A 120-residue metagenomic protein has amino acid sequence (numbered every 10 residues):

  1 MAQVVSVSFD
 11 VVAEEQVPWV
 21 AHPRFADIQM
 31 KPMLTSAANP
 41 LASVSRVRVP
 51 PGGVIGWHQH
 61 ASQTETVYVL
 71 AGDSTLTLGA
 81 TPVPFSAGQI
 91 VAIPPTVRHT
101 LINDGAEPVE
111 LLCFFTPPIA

Functional and structural regions predicted by a protein language model:
M1-L41: A short, N-terminal "cap"/entry segment at the start of jelly-roll beta-barrel domains of the cupin/DSBH fold
P32, S45-H60: Conserved short histidine dyad/triad with adjacent acidic residue
W57, L76-T77, I93, H99-G105: Short beta-strand His + acidic residue motifs that chelate non-heme Fe in jelly-roll/DSBH and cupin folds
S62-T64, Y68-S74: Glycine- and acidic-residue-biased ligand/ion/polar-headgroup-sensing regions
T66, E107-A120: A short hydrophobic beta-strand segment most commonly corresponding to one strand of the jelly-roll/cupin
D73-T75, P82, R98, P108: Structural motif
A80-P95: Short acidic-glycine-tyrosine-enriched beta hairpin
